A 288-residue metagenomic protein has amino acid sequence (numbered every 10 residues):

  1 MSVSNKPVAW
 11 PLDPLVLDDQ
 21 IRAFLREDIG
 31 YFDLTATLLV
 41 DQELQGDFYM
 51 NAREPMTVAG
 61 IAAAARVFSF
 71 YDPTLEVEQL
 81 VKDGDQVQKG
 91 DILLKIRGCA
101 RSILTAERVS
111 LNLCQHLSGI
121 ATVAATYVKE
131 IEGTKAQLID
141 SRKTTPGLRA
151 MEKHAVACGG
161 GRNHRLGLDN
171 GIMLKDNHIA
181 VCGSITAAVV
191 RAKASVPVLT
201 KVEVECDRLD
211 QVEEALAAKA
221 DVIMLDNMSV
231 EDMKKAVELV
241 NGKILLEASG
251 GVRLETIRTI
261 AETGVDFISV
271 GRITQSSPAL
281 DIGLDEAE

Functional and structural regions predicted by a protein language model:
S2-A218, V222, K234-L239, L245-E247 (+2 more regions): Acidic/glycine-rich phosphate/pyrophosphate-binding loops and surrounding catalytic core that coordinate Mg2+
V222-V230: Extended hydrophobic secondary-structure segments
N227, G250, R272-I273: Short secondary-structure boundary segments
G283-E288: Active-site loop ensemble at the mouth of alpha/beta enzyme cores that anchors a bound cofactor
